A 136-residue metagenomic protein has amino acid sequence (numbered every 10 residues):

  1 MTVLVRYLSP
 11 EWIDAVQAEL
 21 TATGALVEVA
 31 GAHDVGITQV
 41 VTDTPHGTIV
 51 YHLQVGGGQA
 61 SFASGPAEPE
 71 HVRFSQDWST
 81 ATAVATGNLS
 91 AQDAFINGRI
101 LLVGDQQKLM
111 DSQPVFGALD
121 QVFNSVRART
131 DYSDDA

Functional and structural regions predicted by a protein language model:
M1-A136: Feature captures hydrophobic
